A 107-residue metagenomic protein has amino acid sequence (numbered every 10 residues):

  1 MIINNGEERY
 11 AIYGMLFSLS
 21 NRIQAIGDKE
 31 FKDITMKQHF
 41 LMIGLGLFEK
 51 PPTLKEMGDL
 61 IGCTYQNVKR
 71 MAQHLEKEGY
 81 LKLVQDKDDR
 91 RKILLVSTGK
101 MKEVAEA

Functional and structural regions predicted by a protein language model:
M1-K32: N-terminal leader segment of winged-helix/HTH proteins
M1-N5, K55, L95: Short, charged, low-complexity loops and linkers
E7, G14-M15, E30, L41 (+3 more regions): N-proximal short alpha-helices
L16-S20, Y65, A105: Amphipathic, non-transmembrane alpha-helical scaffold segments
Q24-T64: N-terminal helix-turn-helix DNA-binding core of bacterial DNA-binding proteins
M42, M57, A72-E78: Basic amphipathic alpha-helical segments that dock to polyanions
Q73-A107: Charged, amphipathic alpha-helical coiled-coil/dimerization segments
